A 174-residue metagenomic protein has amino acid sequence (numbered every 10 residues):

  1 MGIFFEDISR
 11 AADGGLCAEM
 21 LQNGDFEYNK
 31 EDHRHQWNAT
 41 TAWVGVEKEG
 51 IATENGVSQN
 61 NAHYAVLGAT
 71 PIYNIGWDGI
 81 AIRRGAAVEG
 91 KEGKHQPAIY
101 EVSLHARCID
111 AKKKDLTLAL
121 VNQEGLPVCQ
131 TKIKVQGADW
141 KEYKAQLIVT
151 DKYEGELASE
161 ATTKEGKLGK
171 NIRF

Functional and structural regions predicted by a protein language model:
M1-F174: Extracellular and organelle-lumenal recognition/adhesion modules and their flexible linkers in secreted
